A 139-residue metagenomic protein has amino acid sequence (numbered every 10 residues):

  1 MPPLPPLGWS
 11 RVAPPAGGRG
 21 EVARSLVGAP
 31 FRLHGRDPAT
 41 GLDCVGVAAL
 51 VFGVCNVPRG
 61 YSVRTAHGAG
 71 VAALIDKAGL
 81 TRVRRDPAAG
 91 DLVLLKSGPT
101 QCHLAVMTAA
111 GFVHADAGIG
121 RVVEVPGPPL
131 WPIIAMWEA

Functional and structural regions predicted by a protein language model:
P2-V12, G17-G20, V57-P128, A139: ...with weaker cross-activation on analogous glycine-rich loops/strands in unrelated enzymes
R24, G28-F31, G35-R36: A glycine-biased structural micro-motif
S25, G53, D76: Short polybasic/polar patches that bind polyanions
G28, W137-A139: Long, low-complexity intrinsically disordered regions
R36-C55: Active-site nucleophilic cysteine motif
P129-A135: Extended, aromatic/histidine-rich regions of cofactor-dependent oxidoreductases associated with respiratory
